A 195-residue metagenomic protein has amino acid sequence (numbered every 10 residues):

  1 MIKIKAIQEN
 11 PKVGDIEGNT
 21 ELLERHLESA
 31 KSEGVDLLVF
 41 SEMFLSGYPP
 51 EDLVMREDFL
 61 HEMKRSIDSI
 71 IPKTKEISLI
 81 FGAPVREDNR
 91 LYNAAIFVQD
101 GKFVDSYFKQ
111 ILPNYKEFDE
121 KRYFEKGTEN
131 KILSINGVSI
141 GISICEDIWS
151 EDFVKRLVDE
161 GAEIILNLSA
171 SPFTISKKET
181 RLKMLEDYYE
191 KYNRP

Functional and structural regions predicted by a protein language model:
M1-P195: Enzyme catalytic cores with a strong preference for nitrogen-chemistry domains
